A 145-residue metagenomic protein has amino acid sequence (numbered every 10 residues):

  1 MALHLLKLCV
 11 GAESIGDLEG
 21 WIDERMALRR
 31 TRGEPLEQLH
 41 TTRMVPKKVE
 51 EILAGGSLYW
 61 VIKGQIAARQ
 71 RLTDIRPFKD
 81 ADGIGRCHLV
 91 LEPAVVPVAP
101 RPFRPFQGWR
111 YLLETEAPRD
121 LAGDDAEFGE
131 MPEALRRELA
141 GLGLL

Functional and structural regions predicted by a protein language model:
M1-T41: Long, hydrophobic N-terminal alpha-helical segment
H4, A54, G85-C87: A generic structural signal for short beta-strands and their flanking turns/coil linkers
L6, R43, E51, G64 (+3 more regions): Flexible, active-site-adjacent loop/turn segments at secondary-structure boundaries
L18, G55, A68-D74, M131 (+1 more regions): Amphipathic alpha-helical interface surfaces
D23-A27, P77, R137, G141-L144: Short, intrinsically disordered, mixed-charge
M26-R69: Short, well-structured hydrophobic secondary-structure segments
R71-P118: Aromatic- and Lys/Arg-enriched surface recognition patch
R110-L145: Well-ordered alpha/beta subsegment
